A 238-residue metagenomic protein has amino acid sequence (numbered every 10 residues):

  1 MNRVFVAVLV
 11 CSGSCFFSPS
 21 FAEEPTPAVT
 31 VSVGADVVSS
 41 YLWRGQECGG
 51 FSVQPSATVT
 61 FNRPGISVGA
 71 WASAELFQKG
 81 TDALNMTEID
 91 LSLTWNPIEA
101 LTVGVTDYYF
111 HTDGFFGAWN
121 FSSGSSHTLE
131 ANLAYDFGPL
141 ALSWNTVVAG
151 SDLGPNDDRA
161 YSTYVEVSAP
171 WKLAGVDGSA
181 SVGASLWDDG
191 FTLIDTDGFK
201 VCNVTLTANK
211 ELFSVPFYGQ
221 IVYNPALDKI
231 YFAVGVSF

Functional and structural regions predicted by a protein language model:
M1-T30: Cleavable N-terminal export/targeting peptides
E23-F77, N145-V147: Short glycine/proline- and aromatic-enriched beta-strand/turn motifs that initiate or cap beta-hairpins
P27-V29, G49-V53, N85-I89, S125-L129 (+4 more regions): Residues that define the transmembrane beta-barrel architecture of outer-membrane proteins
V31, P64-A70, E99-V105, F137-W144 (+2 more regions): Repeated loop/turn-to-beta-strand initiation elements of outer-membrane beta-barrel proteins
D36-L42, W71-E75, N96, T106-F110 (+4 more regions): Outer-membrane beta-barrel pore domains and translocons
G65, N120-G190: Detector for outer-membrane/organellar transmembrane beta-barrel domains, recognizing the amphipathic beta-strand
I66-I98, V103-S123: Surface-exposed loop and membrane-interface regions of Gram-negative outer-membrane beta-barrel proteins
Y135-F137, V147, L206-L212, L227-F238: Outer-membrane beta-barrel "beta-signal"
